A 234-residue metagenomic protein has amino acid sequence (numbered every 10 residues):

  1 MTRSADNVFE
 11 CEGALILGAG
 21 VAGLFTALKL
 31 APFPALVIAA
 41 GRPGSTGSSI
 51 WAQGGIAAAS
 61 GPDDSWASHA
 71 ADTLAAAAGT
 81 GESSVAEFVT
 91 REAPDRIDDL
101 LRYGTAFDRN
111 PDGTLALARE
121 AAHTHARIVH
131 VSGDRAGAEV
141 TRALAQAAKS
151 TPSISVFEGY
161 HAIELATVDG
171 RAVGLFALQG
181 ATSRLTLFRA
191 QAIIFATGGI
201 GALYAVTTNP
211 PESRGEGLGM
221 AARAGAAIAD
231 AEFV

Functional and structural regions predicted by a protein language model:
M1-A71, S132-V234: Residues forming the flavin
R3-S4, E12, T73, N110-R127: N-terminal flexible segment immediately upstream of the FAD-binding catalytic core in FAD-dependent oxidoreductases
G55, L101, P111-T114, T124-R127 (+1 more regions): Generic structural motif recognizing short loop/turn segments at the entrances and edges of beta-strands
A70-A78, H125, G198: A short small-residue
A76-L117, A121: Rossmann-like flavin
G79-S83, T114-R142, G201-A205: Helix-loop-beta segment of a Rossmann-like dinucleotide-binding subdomain
R96, H125-R127, M220: Alpha-helix boundary/capping detector
